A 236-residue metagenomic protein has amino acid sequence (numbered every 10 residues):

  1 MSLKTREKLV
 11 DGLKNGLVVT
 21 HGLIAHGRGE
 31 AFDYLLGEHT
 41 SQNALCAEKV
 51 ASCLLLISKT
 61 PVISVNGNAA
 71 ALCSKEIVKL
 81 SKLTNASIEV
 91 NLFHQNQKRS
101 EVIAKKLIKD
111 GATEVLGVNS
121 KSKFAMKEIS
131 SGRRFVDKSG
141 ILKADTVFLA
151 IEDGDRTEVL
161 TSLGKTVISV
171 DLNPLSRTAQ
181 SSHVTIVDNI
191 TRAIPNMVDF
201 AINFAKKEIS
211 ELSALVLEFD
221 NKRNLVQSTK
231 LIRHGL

Functional and structural regions predicted by a protein language model:
M1-V50, R99, I103-K106: Short, compositionally biased "basic patch" segments
A47-P61, I77-T84: Glycine-rich phosphate/diphosphate-binding loops that line cofactor/substrate pockets in enzymes
K59-N66, S87-L92: Short glycine-rich or small-residue beta-strand-to-loop segments that form or flank ligand, phosphate, metal/Fe-S
N66-K75, H94-K98, D153-D155: Gly/Ser/Thr-rich loops at beta-strand to alpha-helix junctions that form or flank small-molecule/cofactor-binding
K79-R133: Long, charge-dense
K123-L142, F148-D155: Active-site glycine-rich loop that binds ribose-phosphate moieties when present
G154-L175: A short, gly/pro- and small-residue-rich
R177-L236: C-terminal functional extensions of proteins
